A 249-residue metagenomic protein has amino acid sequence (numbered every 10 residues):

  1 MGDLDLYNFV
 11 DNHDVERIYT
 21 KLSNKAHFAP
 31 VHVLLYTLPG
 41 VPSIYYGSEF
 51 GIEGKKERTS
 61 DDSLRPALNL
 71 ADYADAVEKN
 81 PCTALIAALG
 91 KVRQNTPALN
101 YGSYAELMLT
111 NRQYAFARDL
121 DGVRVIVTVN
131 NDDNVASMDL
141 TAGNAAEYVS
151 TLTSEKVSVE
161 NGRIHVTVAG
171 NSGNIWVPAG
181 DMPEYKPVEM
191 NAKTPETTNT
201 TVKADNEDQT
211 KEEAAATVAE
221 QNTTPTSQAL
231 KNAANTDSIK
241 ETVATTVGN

Functional and structural regions predicted by a protein language model:
M1-L38, F50, E57, L99 (+1 more regions): Alpha-amylase-like alpha-glycosidases and glucanotransferases acting on alpha-linked glucans and related
D14-E16, F50-I52, Y73, Y114 (+2 more regions): Short, solvent-exposed loop/turn segments at secondary-structure junctions
V41, S60-D61: Short helix/strand-capping turn motifs
L64-L107: Aromatic- and carboxylate-lined catalytic core of secreted/periplasmic carbohydrate-active enzymes
L107-A142: Carbohydrate-binding surface patches
T141-S154: Solvent-exposed beta-hairpin/edge-strand motifs
E160-P195: C-terminal beta-strand-rich structural cap/linker in extracellular carbohydrate-active enzymes
V188-N249: Intrinsically disordered, low-complexity repeat and linker tracts
